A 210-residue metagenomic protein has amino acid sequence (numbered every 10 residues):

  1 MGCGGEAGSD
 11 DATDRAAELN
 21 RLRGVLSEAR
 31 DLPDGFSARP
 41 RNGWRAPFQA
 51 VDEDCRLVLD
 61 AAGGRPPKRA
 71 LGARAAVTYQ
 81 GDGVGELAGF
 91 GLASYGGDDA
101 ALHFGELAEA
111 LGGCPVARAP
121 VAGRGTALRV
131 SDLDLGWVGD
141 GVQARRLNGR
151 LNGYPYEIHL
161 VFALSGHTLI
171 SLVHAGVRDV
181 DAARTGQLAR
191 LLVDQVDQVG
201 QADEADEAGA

Functional and structural regions predicted by a protein language model:
M1, L164, A208-A210: Short, solvent-exposed mixed-charge patches
C3-A7: Bacterial signal peptide processing site
D11-D34: Post-signal peptide N-terminal segment of mature Sec-exported envelope proteins
S27, S37, E109-G112, V193-D197: Sec-exported extracytoplasmic/periplasmic mature domains
F36-L151, Y156, L188: A small/polar (G/S/T-enriched), proline-flanked helix-loop surface module common in exported/cell-envelope proteins
G81-D82, V161-S165: Short glycine/proline-enriched loop/turn "hinge" motifs that connect secondary-structure elements and lie
A88-G91, L160, H167-G176: Short, well-ordered beta-strand elements
V173-A210: Surface-exposed amphipathic alpha-helical segments
